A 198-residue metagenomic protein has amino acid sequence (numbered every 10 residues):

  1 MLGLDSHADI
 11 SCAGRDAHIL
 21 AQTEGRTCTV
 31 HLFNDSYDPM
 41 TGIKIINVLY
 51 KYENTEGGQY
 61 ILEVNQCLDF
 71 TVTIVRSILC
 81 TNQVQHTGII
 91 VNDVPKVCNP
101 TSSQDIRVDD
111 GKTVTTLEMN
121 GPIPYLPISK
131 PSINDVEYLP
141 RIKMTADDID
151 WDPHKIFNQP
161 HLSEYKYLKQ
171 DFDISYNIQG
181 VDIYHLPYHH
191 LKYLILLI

Functional and structural regions predicted by a protein language model:
M1-L2, K96: Beta-strand elements of modular eukaryotic interaction domains
L2-H7, S11-A13: Short hydrophobic beta-strand that contains or immediately precedes a catalytic carboxylate
A8, A17, Q83: Catalytic histidine site
C12-D16, T87: Short hydrophobic alpha-helical segments that form membrane-spanning helices or hydrophobic packing faces of helical
R15-R26: A glycine- and small-aliphatic-rich helix-loop capping segment at beta-alpha/alpha-beta transitions that lines
E24-T29, P39-I198: Aspartic protease core domain of the pepsin/retropepsin superfamily
L32-D35: Acidic/polar residues in short coil/turn loops that connect beta-strands within repeat-based beta-sheet scaffolds
